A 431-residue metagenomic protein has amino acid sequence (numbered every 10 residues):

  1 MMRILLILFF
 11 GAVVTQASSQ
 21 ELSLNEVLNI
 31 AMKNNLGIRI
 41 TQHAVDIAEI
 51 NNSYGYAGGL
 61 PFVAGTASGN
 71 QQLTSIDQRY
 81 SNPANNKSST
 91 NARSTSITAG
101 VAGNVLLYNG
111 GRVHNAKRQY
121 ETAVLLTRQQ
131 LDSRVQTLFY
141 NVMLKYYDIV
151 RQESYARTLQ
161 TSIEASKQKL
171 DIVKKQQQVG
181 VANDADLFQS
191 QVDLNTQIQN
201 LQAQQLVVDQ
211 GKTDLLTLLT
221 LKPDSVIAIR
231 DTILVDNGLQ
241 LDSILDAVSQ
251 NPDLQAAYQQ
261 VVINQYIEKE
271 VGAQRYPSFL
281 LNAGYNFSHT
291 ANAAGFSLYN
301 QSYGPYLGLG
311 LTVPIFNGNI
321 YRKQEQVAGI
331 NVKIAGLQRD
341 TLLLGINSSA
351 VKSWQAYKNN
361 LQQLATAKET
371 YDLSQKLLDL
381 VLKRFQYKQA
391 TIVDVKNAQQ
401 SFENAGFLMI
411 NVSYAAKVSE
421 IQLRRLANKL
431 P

Functional and structural regions predicted by a protein language model:
M1-L5, S19: Positively charged n-region of N-terminal signal peptides that target proteins for export
I4-V13: Sec-dependent N-terminal signal peptides
A17-A64, S68, P223-I263, P431: Bacterial Sec-pathway N-terminal export signals of envelope proteins
E26, R134-V248, A356, N360 (+2 more regions): Periplasmic alpha-helical coiled-coil/stalk elements that build and connect Gram-negative outer-membrane
R39-H43, Y56-A57, R93, L107-V135 (+6 more regions): Sec/SRP-type N-terminal targeting helices
S53, A102, I267-E270, G310-T312: Outer-membrane beta-barrel architecture
T66-V105, R230-N237, A283-P314: Small/polar, glycine/serine/threonine/aspartate-rich low-complexity segments that form flexible
Q199-L221, Y371-K429: Short segments within alpha-helical structural elements
